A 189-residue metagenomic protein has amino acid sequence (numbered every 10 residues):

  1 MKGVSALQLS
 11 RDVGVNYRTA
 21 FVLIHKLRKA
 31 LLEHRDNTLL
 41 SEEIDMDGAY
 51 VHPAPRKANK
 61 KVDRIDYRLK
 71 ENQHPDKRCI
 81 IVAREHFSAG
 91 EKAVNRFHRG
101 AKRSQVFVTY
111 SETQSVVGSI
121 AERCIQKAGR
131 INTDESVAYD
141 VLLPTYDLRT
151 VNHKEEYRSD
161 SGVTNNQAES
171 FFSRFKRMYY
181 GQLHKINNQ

Functional and structural regions predicted by a protein language model:
M1-Q189: Residue-level recognition of single "structural anchor" positions that define or cap local secondary structure
